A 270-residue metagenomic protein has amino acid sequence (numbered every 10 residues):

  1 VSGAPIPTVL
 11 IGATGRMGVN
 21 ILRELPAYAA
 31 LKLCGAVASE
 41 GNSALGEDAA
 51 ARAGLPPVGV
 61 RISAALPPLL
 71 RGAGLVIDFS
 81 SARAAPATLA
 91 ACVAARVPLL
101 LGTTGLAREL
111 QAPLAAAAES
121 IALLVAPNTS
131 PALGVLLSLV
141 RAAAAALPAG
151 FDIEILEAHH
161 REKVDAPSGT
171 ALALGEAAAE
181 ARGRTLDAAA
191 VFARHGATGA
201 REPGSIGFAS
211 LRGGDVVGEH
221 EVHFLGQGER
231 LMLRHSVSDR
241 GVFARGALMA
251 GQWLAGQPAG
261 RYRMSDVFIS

Functional and structural regions predicted by a protein language model:
V1-P5: A short, basic/flexible loop-to-alpha-helix module at the beginning of a structural domain
P7-P67, A149-S270: C-terminal substrate-binding/catalytic lobe of Rossmann-fold NAD(P)-dependent oxidoreductases
C34, S63, L100-L101, A122-L124: Structural detector of well-ordered beta-strand residues that form the stable sheet scaffold of enzyme domains
S39, T104-L106, N128-S130, A158-R161: Short, ordered loop/turn segments at secondary-structure junctions
A73: An anion/phosphate-binding loop that grips the pyrophosphate of nucleotide cofactors and donors
V76-I77: N-terminal Rossmann-like NAD(P) cofactor-binding module of classical short-chain dehydrogenase/reductase
S80-S81, T104, S210-R212: Short glycine-/small-residue-rich Rossmann-like dinucleotide-binding loops
R83-A95, G102-V125, G134-A143: Rossmann-fold NAD(P)-binding glycine/threonine-rich loop
